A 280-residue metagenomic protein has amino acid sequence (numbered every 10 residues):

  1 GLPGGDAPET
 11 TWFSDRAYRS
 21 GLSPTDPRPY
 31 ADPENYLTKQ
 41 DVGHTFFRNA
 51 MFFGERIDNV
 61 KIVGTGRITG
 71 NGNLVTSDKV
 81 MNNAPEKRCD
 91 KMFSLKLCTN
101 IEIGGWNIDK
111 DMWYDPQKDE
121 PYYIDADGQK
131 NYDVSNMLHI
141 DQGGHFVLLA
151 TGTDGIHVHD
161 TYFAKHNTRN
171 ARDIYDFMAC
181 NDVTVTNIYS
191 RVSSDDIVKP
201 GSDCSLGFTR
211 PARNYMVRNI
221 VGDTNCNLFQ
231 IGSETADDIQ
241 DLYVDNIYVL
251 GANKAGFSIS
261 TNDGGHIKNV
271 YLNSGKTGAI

Functional and structural regions predicted by a protein language model:
G1-I280: Extracellular/periplasmic carbohydrate-active domains that bind, remodel, or depolymerize complex polysaccharides
